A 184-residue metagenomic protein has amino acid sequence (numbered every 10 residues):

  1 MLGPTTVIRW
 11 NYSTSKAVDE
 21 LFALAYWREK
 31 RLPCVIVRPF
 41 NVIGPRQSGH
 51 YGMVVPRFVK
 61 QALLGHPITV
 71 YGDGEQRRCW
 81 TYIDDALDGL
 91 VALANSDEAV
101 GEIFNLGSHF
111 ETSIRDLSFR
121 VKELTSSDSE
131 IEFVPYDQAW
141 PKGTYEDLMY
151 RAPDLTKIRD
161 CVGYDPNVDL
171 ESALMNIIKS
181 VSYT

Functional and structural regions predicted by a protein language model:
M1-I36, N41, Q47-H50: Catalytic helix-loop patch of NAD(P)-dependent Rossmann-fold dehydrogenases
M1-L2, K30, V59-V70, L124-A139 (+1 more regions): A short C-terminal helix-loop "cap" of Rossmann-like NAD(P)-dependent dehydrogenase/epimerase domains
W10, T14, H50-M53, R78-D84 (+4 more regions): Residue-level signal for the nucleotide or nucleotide-sugar donor/cofactor binding architecture
A17, P33, I43-P56, H66 (+6 more regions): Glycine/proline-rich active-site loop of Rossmann-fold NAD(P)-dependent oxidoreductases
A17-L24, V59, L87-D88, R115: Conserved active-site helix of classical SDR/Rossmann-fold NAD(P)-dependent CH-OH oxidoreductases
D73, I103-F104, R115-S118, S126-Y150: C-terminal "lid/loop" region of Rossmann-like NAD(P)-dependent oxidoreductases
A86, L90, L106, L117 (+2 more regions): Non-catalytic, hydrophobic alpha-helical segments
Y183-T184: Conserved small/polar residues in nucleotide/adenosyl-binding loops
